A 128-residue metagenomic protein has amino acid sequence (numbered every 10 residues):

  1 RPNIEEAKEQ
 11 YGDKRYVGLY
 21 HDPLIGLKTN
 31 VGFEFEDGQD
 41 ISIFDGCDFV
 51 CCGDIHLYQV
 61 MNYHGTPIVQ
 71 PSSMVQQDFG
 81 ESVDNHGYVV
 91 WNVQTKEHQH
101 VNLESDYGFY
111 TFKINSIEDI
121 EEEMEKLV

Functional and structural regions predicted by a protein language model:
R1-V128: Extended recognition/assembly regions associated with phosphoester-bond processing machinery
